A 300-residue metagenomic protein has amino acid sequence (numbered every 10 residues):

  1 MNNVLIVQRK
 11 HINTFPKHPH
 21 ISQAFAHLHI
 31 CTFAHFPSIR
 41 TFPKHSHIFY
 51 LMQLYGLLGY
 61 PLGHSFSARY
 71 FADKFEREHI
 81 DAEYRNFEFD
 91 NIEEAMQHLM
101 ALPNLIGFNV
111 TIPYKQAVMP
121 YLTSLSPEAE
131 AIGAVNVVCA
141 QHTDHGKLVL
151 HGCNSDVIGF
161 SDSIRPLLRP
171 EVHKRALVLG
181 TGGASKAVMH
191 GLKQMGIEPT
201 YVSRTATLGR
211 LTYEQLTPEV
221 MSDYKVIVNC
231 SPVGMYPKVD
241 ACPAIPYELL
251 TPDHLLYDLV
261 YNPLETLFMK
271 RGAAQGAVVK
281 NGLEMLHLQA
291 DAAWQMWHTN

Functional and structural regions predicted by a protein language model:
K10, T14-P19, Q23-P37, T41-S46: Short polybasic linear motifs
Q53-L167: Phosphate/diphosphate ligand-binding glycine-rich loop within oxidoreductases
G59, N154-V157, I164, H173-K193: Glycine-rich adenosine-cofactor-binding loop
V110-A117, A184, P232-M235, N262: Short glycine-rich anion-binding loops that position phosphate/pyrophosphate groups of nucleotides and phosphorylated
D162-S163, V278-N300: Active-site capping/gating segments
R169-K174, P252: Short helix-loop-beta connector
M195-L211: NAD(P)-binding Rossmann-fold cofactor-contacting core
G209-K280, E284: Rossmann-like adenosine-cofactor binding region
